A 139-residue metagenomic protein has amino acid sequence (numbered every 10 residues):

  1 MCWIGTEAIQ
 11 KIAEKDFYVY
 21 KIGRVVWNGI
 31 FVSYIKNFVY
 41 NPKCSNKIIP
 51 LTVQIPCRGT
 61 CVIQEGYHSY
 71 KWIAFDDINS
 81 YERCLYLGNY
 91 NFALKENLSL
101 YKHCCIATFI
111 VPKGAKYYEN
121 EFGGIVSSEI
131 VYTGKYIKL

Functional and structural regions predicted by a protein language model:
M1-Y67, I73-L139: Conserved NAD+-utilizing ADP-ribose enzyme module
